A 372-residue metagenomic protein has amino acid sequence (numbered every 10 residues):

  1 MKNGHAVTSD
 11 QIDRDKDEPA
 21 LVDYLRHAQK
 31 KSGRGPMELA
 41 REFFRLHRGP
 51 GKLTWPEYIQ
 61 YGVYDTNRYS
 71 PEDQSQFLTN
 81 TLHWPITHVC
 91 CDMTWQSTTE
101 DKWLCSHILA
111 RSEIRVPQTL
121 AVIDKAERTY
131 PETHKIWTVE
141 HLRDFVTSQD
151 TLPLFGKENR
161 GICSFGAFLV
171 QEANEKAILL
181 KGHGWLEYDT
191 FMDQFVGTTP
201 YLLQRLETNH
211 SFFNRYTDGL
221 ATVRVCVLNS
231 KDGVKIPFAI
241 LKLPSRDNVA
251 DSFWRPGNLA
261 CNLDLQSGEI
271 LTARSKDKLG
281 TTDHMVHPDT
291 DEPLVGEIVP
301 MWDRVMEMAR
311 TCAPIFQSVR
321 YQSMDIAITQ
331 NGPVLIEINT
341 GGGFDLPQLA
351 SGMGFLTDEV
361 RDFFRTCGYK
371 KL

Functional and structural regions predicted by a protein language model:
M1-D23: Intrinsically disordered, low-structural-confidence terminal and linker regions
D13, T281-R310, P314-Y321, I328-L372: C-terminal active-site "lid" helix and adjoining low-complexity regulatory extension at the edge of ATP-using catalytic
D15-S148, G161-I162: Conserved N-proximal alpha/beta basic substrate-recognition cap immediately N-terminal to, or forming the N-lobe
D101-V223, K231: Active-site nucleotide/adenylate-binding loops and adjacent lid/helix of ATP-dependent enzymes
P153-F155, Y321-M324: A short linear hydrophobic-aromatic micro-motif
L154, K235-P237, V334-I336: Protein kinase-like catalytic core scaffold
N159, L206-E207, C226, I240 (+2 more regions): Anionic group-transfer/hydrolysis microenvironments
G182-Q194, N214-E307: ATP-dependent carboxylate/phosphate-activation module, predominantly the ATP-grasp catalytic core and closely related
